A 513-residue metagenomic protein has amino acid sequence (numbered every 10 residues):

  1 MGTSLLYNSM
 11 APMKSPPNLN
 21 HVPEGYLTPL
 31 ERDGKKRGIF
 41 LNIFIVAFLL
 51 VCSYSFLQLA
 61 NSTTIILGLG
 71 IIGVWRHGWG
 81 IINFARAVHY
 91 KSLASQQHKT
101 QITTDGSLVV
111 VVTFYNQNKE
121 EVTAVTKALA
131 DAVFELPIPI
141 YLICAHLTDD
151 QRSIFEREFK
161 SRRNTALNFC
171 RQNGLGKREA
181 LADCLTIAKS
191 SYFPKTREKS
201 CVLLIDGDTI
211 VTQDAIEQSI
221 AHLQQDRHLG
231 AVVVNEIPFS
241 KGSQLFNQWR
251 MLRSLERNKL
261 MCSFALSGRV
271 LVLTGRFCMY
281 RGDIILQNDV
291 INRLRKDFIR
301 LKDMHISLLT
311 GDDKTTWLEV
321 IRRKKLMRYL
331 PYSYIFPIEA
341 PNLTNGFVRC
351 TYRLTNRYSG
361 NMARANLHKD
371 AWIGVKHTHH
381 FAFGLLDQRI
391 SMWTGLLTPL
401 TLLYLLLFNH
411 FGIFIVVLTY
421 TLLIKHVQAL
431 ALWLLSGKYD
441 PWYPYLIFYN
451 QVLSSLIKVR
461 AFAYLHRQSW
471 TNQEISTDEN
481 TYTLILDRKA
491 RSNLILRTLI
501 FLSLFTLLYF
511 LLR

Functional and structural regions predicted by a protein language model:
G2-I102, I500-R513: N-terminal membrane-anchoring/stem segments of glycan-assembly enzymes
G2-L6, A11-K14, S95-G374: Non-transmembrane catalytic domains and loops of membrane-associated enzymes and transporters that build or traffic
N18-L27, G360-T378, Y404-F411: Hydrophobic, membrane-facing alpha-helical anchors
L27-L41, N118, T378-W393, E479-L502: Loop-to-transmembrane boundary segments
G34-R37, S62-I65, L69, H377-H380 (+2 more regions): Membrane-interface helix-boundary signature
L50-V74, A85, H89, D387-S469 (+1 more regions): Membrane-embedded multi-pass helical conduit in multi-pass membrane proteins, especially envelope-biosynthetic
T103-N118, V452-A463, T481-A490: Cytosolic juxtamembrane regulatory segments of multi-pass membrane proteins
W372, W470-L484: Juxtamembrane amphipathic/hinge helix adjacent to a transmembrane helix
